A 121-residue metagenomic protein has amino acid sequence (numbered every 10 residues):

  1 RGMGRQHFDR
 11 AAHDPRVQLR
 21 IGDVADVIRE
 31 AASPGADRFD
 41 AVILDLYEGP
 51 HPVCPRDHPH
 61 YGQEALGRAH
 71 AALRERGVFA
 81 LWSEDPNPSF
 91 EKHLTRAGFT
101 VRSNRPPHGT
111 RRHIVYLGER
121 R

Functional and structural regions predicted by a protein language model:
R1-A72, L81-W82, A97, P106-T110 (+1 more regions): The AdoMet/dcAdoMet-binding core of the Class I SAM-like
R76-V78: Short glycine-centered segments of the SAM/dcSAM-binding site in methyltransferase folds
N87-P106, E119-R121: A SAM-dependent methyltransferase catalytic signature shared across enzymes that methylate proteins
E91-K92, R112-I114: Short Asp/Glu-rich motifs
